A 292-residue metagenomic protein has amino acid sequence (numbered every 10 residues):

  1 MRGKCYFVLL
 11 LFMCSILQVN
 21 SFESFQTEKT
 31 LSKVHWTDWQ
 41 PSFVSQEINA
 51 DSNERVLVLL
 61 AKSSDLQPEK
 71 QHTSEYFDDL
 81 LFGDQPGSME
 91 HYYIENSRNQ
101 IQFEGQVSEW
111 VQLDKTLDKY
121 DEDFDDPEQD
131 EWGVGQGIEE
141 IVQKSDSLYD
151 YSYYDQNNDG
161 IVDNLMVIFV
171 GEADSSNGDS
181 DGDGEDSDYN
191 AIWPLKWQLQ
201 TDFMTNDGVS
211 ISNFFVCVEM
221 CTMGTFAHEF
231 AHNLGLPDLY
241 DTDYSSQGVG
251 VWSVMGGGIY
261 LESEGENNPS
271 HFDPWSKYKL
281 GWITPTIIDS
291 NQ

Functional and structural regions predicted by a protein language model:
R2-T205: Zymogen propeptides/activation segments of proteases
N96, N164-M166, V170-Q292: Extracellular hydrolytic enzyme modules, especially secreted metalloproteases of the metzincin/thermolysin-like class
